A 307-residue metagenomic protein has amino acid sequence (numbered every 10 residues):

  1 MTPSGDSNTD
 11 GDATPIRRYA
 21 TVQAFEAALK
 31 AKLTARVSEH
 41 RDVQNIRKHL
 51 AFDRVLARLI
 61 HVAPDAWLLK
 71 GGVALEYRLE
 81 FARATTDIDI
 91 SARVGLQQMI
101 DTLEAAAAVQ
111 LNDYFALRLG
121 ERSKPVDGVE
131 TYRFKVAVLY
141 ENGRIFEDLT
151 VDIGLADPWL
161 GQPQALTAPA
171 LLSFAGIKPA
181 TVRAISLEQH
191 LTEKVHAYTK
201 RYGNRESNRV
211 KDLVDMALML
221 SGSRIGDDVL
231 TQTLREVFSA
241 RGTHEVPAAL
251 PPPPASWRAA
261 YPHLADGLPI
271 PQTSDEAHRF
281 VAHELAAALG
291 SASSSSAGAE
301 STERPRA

Functional and structural regions predicted by a protein language model:
T2-W67, E76-I88, A92-A307: Structured mid-to-C-terminal alpha-helical surface segments
